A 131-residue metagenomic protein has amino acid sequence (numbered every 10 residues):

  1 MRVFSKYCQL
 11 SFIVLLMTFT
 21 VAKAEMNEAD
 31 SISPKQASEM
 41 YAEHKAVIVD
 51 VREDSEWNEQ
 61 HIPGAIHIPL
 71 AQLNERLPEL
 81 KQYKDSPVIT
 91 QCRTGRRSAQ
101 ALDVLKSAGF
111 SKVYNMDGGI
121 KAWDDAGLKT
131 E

Functional and structural regions predicted by a protein language model:
R2-L10, F19-A46, S55-P87, R93-E131: Rhodanese-like catalytic fold shared by cysteine-dependent sulfurtransferases and DSP/PTP-type phosphatases
I48-D50: Structural scaffold elements adjacent to functional motifs in cytosolic proteins
